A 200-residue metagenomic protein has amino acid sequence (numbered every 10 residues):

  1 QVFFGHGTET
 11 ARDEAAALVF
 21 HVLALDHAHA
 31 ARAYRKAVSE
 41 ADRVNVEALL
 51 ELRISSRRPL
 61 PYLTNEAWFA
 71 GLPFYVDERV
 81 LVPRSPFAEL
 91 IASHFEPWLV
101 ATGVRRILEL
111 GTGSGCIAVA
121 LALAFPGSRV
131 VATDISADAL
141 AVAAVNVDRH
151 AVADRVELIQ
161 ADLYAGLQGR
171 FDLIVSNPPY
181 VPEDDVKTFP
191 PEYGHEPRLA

Functional and structural regions predicted by a protein language model:
Q1-A70: N-terminal auxiliary segments of SAM/dcSAM-dependent transferases
G7-A11, V100-G103, A153: Short helix-terminating capping/connector loops at secondary-structure junctions
V22, L52, R79, R149-H150 (+1 more regions): Histidine kinase transmitter module recognition
V22-L23, I91, Y193, P197: Hydrophobic aliphatic residues
A24-L25, V80-L81, Y180, K187: Active-site/binding-pocket entry motifs
Y34, V44-P126, T133-V142: SAM-dependent Rossmann-like transferase core, predominantly class I methyltransferases with a strong bias toward
A124-R129, T133-A200: S-adenosylmethionine
